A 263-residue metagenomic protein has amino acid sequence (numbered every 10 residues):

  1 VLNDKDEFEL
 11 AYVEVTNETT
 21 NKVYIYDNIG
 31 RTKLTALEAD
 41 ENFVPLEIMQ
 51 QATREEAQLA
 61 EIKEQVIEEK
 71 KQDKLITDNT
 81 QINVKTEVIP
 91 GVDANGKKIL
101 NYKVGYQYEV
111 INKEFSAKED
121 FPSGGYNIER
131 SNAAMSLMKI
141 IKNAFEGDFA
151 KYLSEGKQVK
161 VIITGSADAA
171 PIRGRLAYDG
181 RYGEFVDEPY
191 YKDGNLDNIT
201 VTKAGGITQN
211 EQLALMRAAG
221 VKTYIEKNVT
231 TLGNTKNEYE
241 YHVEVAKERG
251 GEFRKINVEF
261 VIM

Functional and structural regions predicted by a protein language model:
F8-L10, E114-S116, G156-Q158, G251-K255: Extracytoplasmic
L10, E14, V23-I25, R31-A36 (+1 more regions): Short linear proline/tyrosine/threonine-rich motifs used for host-factor recruitment and membrane trafficking/assembly
V23, T80-I82, V159-I163: Hydrophobic beta-strand segments of well-ordered beta-sheets in folded domains
E41-E114: N-terminal targeting leaders that direct proteins to extracytoplasmic destinations
Y102-E119, E155-G165: Short coil-to-beta-strand
I111-N127, T202-K203: Acidic/histidine-rich, surface-exposed loop or edge segments in extracytoplasmic proteins
F121, G125-K192, T223-E226: Periplasmic peptidoglycan-binding/anchoring modules of Gram-negative envelope and division proteins
S166-M263: Periplasmic OmpA-like peptidoglycan-binding domain that tethers envelope proteins to the cell wall
